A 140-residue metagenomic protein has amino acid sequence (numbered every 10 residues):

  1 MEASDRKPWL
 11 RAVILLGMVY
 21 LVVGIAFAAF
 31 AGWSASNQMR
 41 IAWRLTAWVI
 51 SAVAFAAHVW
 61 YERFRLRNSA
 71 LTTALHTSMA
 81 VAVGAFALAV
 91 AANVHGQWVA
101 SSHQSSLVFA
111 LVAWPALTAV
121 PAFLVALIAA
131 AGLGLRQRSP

Functional and structural regions predicted by a protein language model:
M1-V53: N-terminal signal-anchor transmembrane alpha-helix
L10-I14, M18, R44-W48, A74-S78 (+3 more regions): Hydrophobic alpha-helical transmembrane segments
G24-A47, V90-P115: Membrane interfacial helix motifs at helix-loop boundaries and amphipathic/re-entrant anchors
W43-R44, L66-F86, S106-L107, P140: Internal alpha-helical transmembrane segments of multi-pass membrane proteins
V49-T73: Canonical alpha-helical transmembrane segments
Y61-R67, A131-P140: Membrane-interface capping segments at transmembrane-helix boundaries
H76-S102, A116-V125: C-terminal halves and exits of single transmembrane alpha-helices
S102-R138: Alpha-helical membrane-associated segments of multi-pass integral membrane proteins
